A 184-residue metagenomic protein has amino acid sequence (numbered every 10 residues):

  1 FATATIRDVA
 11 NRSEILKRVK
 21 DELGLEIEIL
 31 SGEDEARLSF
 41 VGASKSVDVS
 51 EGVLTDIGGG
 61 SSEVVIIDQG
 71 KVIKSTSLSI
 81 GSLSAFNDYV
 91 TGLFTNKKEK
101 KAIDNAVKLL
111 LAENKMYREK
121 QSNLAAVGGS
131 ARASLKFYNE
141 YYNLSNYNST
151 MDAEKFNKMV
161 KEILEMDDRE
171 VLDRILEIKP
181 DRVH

Functional and structural regions predicted by a protein language model:
T3-E51, I66-Q69, K74-H184: Helical "lid/coupling" subdomains associated with nucleotide-phosphate turnover
E51-E63: A generic, well-ordered mixed alpha/beta core segment in the N-terminal half of proteins
